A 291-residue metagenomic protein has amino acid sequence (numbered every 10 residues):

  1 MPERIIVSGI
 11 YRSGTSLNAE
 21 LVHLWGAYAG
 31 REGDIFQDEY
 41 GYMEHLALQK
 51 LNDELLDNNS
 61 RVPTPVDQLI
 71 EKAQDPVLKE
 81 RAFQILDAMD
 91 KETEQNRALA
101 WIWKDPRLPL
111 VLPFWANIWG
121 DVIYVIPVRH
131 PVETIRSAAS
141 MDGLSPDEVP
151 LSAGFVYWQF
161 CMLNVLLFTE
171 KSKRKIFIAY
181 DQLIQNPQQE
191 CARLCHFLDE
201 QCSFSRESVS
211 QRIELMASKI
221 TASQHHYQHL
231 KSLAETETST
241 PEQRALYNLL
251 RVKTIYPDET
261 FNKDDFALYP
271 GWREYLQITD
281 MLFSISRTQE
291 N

Functional and structural regions predicted by a protein language model:
M1, H196-N291: PAPS-dependent sulfotransferases, especially Golgi type II membrane carbohydrate sulfotransferases
M1-R81: PAPS-dependent sulfotransferase catalytic core
T15, E44-H45, D75, K79 (+9 more regions): A structural signal for well-ordered alpha-helical scaffolds and beta->alpha junctions
I35, Q182, E207-S208: Residue-level "edge-of-site" marker
D38-Y42, N186, R212-L215: Short secondary-structure boundary/hinge segments and terminal tails
L55, S145-Y157, Y227-E235: A polyampholytic, Gly/Pro-enriched intrinsically disordered region
A73-Q95: A short, well-structured juxtamembrane/interface segment
M89-F204: PAPS-dependent sulfotransferase catalytic domain
